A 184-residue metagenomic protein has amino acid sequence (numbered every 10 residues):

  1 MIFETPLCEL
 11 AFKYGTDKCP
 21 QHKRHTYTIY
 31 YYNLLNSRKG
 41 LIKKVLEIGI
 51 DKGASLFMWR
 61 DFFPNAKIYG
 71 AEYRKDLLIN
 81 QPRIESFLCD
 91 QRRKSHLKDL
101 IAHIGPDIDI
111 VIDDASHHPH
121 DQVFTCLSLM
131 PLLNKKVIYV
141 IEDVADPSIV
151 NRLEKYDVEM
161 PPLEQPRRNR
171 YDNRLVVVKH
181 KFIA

Functional and structural regions predicted by a protein language model:
M1-I110, S116-I141, A145-A184: A short alpha-helical cap/connector motif
